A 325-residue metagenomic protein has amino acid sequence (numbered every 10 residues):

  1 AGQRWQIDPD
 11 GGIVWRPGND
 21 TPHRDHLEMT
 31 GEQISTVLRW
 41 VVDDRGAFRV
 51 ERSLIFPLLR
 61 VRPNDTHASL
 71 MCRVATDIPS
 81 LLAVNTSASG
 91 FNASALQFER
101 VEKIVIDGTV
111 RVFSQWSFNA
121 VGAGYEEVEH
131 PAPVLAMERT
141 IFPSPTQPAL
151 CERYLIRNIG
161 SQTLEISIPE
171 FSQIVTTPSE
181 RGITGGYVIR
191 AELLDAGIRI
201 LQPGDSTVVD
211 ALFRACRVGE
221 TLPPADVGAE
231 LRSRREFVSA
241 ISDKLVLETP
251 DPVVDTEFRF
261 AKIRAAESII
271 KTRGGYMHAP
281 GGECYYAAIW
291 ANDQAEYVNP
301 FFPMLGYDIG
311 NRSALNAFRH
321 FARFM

Functional and structural regions predicted by a protein language model:
A1-T256, P303-G310: Terminal accessory carbohydrate-recognition/targeting modules of carbohydrate-active enzymes
S239-M325: Substrate-binding groove/exosite segments of carbohydrate-active enzymes
